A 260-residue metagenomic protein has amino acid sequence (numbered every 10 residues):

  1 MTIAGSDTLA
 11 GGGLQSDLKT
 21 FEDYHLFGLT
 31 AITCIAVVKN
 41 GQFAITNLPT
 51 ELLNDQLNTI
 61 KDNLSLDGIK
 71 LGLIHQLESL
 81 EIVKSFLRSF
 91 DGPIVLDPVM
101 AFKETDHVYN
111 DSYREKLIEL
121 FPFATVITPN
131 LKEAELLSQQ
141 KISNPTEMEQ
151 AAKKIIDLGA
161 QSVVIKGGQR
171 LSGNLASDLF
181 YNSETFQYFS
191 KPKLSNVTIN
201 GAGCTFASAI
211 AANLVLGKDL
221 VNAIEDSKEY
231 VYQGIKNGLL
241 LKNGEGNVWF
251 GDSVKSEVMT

Functional and structural regions predicted by a protein language model:
M1-Q15, S208: N-terminal beta1-alpha1 ligand-phosphate binding loop
M1-T2, S16-K103, S253-E257: Conserved N-terminal subdomain of the carbohydrate kinase-like
A4-L9, F186-N200: Short pre-catalytic strand/loop immediately N-terminal to key active-site residues, enriched for Gly-Thr
Q15, L136, N196-L220: Short, small-residue alpha-helix embedded
H25-L29, Q187, N213-S227: Phosphate-handling active-site elements
N47, N222-T260: Charged C-terminal helix
N110-T185: Conserved phosphate/ATP/ADP-binding segment of small-molecule kinases
